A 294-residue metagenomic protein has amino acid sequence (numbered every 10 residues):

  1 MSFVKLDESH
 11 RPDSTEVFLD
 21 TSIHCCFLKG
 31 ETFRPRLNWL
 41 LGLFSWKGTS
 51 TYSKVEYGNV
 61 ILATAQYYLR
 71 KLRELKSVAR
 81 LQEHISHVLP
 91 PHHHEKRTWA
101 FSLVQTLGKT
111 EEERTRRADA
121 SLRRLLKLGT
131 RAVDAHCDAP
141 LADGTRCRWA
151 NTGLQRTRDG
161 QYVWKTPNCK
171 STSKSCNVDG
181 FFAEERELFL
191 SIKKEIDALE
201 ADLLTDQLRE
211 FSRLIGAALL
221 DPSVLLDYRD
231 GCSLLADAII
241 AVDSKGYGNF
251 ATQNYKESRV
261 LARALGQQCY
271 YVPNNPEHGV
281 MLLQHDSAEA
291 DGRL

Functional and structural regions predicted by a protein language model:
M1-P35, T49, V55-L62: Metal-dependent nucleic-acid phosphoesterase active-site entry motif
M1-R11, R229, A241, K245-L294: Acidic, PIN/NYN-like endoribonuclease modules and their adjacent C-terminal/linker elements
S9, K29, S45, Y228 (+1 more regions): Conserved aromatic-histidine-acidic binding/catalytic patches
S14, L43-K47, K245-N249: Short active-site oxyanion
V17, S50, S233, D237: Aromatic-acidic/polar surface patches that form glycan- and anion
L19, R36-L190: PIN/NYN-family metal-dependent endoribonuclease catalytic core
R34-L41, I240-A241, R259: Short amphipathic alpha-helical segments and helix-helix/interface helices
L141-G266: Extended, basic/helix-rich recognition subdomains
